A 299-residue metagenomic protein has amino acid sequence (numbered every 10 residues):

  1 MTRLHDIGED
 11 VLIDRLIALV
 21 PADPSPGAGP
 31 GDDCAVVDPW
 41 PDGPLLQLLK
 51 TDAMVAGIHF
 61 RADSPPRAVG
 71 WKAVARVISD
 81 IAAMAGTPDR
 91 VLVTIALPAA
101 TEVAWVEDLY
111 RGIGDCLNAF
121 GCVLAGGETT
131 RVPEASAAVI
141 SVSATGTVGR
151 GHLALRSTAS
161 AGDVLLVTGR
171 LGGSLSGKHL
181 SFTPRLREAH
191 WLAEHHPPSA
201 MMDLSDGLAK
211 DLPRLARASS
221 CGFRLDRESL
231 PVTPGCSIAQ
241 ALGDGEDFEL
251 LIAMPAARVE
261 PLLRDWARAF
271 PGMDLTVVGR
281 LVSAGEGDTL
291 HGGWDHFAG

Functional and structural regions predicted by a protein language model:
M1-P65, M84, V93, G112-L117 (+2 more regions): Extreme N-terminal cap/leader segments of soluble proteins
L4, G8, T183, L263-G299: Acidic, Ser/Thr/Pro-rich beta/coil linker or hinge segments at domain junctions
A28-G29, L48-K50, V123-G127, V167-T168 (+2 more regions): General beta-strand structural signal in soluble alpha/beta enzymes
V36, V77, A85, L124 (+4 more regions): Residue-level signal for inorganic ion chemistry
Q47, M54, T87-L175, R280: Glycine-rich anion-binding loops of enzyme active sites
P66-R90, D108-A119, K210-L215: Small-aliphatic-rich amphipathic alpha-helix that forms the alpha element of a beta-alpha
A100, L180-D247, V282, H291-G292: Active-site-proximal betaalpha loop/short-helix elements that scaffold phosphoryl/nucleotidyl transfer chemistry
A253-E260: Helix N-cap motif at beta-to-alpha junctions
